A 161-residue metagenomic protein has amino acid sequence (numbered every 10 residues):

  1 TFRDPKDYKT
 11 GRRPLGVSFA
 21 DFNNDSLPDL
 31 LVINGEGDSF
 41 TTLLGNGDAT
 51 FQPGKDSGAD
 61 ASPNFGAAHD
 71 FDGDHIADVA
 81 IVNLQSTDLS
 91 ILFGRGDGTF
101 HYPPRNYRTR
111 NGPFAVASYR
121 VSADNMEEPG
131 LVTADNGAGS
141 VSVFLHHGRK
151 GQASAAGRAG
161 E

Functional and structural regions predicted by a protein language model:
T1-R12, L44-A61, F93-G112, P129-L131 (+1 more regions): Blade-edge motifs of beta-propeller repeat domains
K6, L15-N24, L44, N64-G73 (+2 more regions): Beta-propeller blade termini
L15, D38, A49, N64 (+5 more regions): Glycine-centered loop/turn positions within well-structured domains that cap or flank conserved ligand/cofactor-binding
S18, L30-N34, V79-N83, P129-A134: Hydrophobic beta-strand segments that make up the repeating blades of beta-propeller and related beta-repeat
F19, N23-L27, L31, S39 (+6 more regions): Calcium-binding loop positions in Ca2+-binding modules
A20, T41, A59, N64 (+7 more regions): Serine/proline-rich low-complexity intrinsically disordered segments, especially terminal tails, linkers
